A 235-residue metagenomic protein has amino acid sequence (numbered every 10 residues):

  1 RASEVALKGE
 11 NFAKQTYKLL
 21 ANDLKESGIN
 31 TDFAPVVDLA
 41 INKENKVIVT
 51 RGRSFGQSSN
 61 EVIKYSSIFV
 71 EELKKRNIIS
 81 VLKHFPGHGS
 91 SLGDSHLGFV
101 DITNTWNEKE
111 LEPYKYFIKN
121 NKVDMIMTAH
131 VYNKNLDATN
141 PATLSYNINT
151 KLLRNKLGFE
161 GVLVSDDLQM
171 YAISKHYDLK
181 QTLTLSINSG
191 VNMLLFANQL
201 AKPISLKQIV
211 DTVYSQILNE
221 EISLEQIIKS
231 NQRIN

Functional and structural regions predicted by a protein language model:
R1, N30-G52, I79-F99: Active-site-proximal loop/short-helix segments that contain or immediately flank catalytic acid/base residue(s)
R1-K8, G52-G56: A charged helix-plus-loop insertion that forms the helical arch/lid used to bind and gate nucleic-acid substrates
L7-A21, N60-K64, W106-E108: Glycine-rich anion/phosphate-binding loops
T16-A40, V62-P86: Glycine-rich, aromatic-flanked loop segments that form ligand/cofactor-binding clefts across common enzyme folds
N45-G56, K202-I209: Active-site loop-helix segments enriched in His/Asp/Glu that coordinate and activate a nucleophilic water at divalent
I63-Q216, E221-E225: Second-shell residues forming the walls of enzyme active-site clefts
